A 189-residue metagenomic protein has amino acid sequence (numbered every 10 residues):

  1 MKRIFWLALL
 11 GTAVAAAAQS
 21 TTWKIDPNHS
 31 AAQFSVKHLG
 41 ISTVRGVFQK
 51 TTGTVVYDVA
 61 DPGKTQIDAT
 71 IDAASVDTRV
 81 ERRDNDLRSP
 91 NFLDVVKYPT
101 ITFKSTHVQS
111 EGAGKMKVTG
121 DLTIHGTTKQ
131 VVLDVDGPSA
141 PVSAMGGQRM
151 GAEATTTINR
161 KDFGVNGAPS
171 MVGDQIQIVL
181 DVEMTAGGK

Functional and structural regions predicted by a protein language model:
M1-I4: Positively charged n-region of N-terminal signal peptides that target proteins for export
W6-L9, F92: Acidic/proline-rich low-complexity IDRs
L9-A18: Hydrophobic h-region of N-terminal signal peptides that target proteins for export in Gram-negative bacteria
A18-K189: Low-complexity, acidic/polar, glycine-enriched regions of mature
